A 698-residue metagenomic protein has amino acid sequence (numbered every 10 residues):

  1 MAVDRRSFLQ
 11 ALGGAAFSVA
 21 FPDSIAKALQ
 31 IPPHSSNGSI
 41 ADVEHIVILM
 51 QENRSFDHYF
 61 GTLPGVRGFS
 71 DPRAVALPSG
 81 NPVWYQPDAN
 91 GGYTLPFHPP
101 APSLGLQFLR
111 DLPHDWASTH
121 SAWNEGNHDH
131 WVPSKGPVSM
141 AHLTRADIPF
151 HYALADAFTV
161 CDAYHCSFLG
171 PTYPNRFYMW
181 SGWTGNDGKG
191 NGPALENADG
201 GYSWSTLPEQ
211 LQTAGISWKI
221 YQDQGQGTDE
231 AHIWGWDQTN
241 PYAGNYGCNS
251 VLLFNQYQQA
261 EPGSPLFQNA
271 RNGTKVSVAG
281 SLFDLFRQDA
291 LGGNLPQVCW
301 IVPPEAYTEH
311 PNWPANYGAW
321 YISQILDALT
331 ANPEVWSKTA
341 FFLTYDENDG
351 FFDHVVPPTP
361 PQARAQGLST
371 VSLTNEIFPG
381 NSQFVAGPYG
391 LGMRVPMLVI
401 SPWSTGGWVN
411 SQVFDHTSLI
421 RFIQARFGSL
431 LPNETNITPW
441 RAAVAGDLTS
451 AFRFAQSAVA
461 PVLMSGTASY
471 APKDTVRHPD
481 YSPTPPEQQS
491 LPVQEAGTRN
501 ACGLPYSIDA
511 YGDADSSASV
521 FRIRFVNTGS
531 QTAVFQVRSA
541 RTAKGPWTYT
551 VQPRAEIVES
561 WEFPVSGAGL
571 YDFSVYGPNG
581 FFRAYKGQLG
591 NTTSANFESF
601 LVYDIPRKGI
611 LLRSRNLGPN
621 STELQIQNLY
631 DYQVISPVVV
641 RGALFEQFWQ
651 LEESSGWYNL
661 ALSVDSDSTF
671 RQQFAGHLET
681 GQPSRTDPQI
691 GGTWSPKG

Functional and structural regions predicted by a protein language model:
A2-G698: N-terminal pro-sequences and low-complexity stem/linker regions of secreted or lumenal proteins
